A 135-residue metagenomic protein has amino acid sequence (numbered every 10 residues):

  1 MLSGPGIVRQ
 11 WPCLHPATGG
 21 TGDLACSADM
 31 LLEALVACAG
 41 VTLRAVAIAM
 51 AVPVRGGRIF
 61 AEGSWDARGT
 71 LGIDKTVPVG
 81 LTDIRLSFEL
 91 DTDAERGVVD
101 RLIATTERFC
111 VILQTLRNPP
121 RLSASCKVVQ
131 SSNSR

Functional and structural regions predicted by a protein language model:
M1-E33, A45-R135: Extended beta-strand/beta-hairpin segments
